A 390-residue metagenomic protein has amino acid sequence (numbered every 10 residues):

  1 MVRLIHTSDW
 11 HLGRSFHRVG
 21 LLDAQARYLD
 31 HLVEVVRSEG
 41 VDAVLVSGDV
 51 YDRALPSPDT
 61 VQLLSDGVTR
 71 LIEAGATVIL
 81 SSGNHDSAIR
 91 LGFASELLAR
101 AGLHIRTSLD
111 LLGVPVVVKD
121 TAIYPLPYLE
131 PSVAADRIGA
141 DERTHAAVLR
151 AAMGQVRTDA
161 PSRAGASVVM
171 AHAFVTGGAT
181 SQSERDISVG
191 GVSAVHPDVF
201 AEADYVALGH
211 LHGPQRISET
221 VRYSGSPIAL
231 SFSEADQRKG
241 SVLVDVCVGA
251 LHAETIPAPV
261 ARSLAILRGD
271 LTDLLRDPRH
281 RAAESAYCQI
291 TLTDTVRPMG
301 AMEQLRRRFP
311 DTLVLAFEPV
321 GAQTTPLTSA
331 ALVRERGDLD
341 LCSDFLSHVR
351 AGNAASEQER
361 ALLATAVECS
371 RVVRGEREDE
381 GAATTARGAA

Functional and structural regions predicted by a protein language model:
M1-T69, E73, T365-C369, A389: N-terminal active-site segment of His-dependent metallophosphoesterases
D9, L29, V44, D49 (+8 more regions): Divalent metal-coordination and catalytic microenvironments
S38, A43, V246-A390: Accessory, non-catalytic peripheral segments of nucleic-acid enzymes
D42, T77, H104: Residue-level detector of anion-binding/catalytic polar loops
P56, S82-A207, L211-R216: His/Asp/Glu-rich metal-coordinating catalytic cores of metallo-dependent phosphodiesterases/hydrolases acting on
L63-G75, V192-E202: Catalytic-core regions built around general acid/base machinery
I72-L80, E284-A286: Short, surface-exposed connector motifs at secondary-structure boundaries
P197, D204-V260, I266-L267: A conserved active-site cap/scaffold subdomain adjacent to cofactor or substrate pockets
